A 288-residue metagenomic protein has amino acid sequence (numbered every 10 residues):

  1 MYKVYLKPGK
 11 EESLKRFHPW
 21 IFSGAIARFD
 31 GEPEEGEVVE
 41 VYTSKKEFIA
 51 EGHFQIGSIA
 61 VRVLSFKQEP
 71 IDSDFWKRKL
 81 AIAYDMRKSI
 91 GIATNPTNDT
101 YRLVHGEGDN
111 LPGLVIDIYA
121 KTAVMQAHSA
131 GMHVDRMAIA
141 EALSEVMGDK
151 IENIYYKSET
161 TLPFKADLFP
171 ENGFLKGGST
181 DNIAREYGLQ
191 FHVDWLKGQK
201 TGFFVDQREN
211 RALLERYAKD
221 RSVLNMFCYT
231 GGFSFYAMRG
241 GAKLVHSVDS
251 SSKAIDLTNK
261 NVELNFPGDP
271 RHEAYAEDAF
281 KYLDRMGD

Functional and structural regions predicted by a protein language model:
M1-I118: Non-catalytic accessory regions of SAM-dependent methyltransferases
G36, K121, F227: Residue-level signal for inorganic ion chemistry
E47, I56, G131-H133, Q199-K200: Short, surface-exposed beta-strand-loop junctions and turns on beta-sheet-rich folds
V104-L111, V115-D117, H133-F204: Non-catalytic substrate-recognition/targeting regions of SAM-dependent transferases
A120-M132: A short interface-forming secondary-structure element
K176-D288: Rossmann-like S-adenosyl-L-methionine
